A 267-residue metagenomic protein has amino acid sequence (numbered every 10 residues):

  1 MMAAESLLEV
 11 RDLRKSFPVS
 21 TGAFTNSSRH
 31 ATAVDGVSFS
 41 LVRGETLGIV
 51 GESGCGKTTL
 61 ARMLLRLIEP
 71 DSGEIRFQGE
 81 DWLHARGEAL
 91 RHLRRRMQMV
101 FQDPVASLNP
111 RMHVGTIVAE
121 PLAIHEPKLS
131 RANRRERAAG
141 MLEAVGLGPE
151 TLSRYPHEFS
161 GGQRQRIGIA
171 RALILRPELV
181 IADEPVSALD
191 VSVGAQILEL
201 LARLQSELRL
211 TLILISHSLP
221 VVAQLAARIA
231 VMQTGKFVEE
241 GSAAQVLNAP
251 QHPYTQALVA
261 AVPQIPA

Functional and structural regions predicted by a protein language model:
A23-S28, W82-Q98, T116, I124 (+3 more regions): ABC ATPase NBD coupling module
G73-W82: Conserved ABC transporter NBD signature motif
D81, A132-E150, V259-A260: Conserved ABC ATPase "signature" region
Y155-F159, Q163: Conserved ABC ATPase signature
I174-E178: A short, proline-enriched helix->beta-strand linker immediately N-terminal to the Walker B motif in ABC-type P-loop
V222-Q224: A short, surface-exposed alpha-helical micro-motif characterized by mixed small hydrophobic and charged/polar residues
F237-G241: ABC ATPase "signature
